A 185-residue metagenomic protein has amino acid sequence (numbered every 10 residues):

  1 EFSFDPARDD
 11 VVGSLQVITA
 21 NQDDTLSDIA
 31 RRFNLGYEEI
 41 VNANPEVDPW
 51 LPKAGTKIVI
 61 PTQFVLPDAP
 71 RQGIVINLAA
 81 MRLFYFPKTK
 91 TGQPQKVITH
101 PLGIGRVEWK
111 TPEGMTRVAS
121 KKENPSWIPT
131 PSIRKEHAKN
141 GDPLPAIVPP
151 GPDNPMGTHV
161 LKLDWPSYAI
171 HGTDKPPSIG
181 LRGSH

Functional and structural regions predicted by a protein language model:
F2-L35: Primarily a LysM-type cell-wall glycan-binding module
D23, K53-I58: Loop/turn positions that initiate beta-strands
E38: Active-site-proximal cofactor/substrate-binding loop regions of enzyme domains
V41-P49: Short acidic beta-strand-loop surface patches of small beta-rich interaction domains
P67-S178: Gly/Pro-biased beta-strand-loop elements
R182-H185: Short, intrinsically disordered, charge-balanced linker/junction segments flanking boundaries in proteins
